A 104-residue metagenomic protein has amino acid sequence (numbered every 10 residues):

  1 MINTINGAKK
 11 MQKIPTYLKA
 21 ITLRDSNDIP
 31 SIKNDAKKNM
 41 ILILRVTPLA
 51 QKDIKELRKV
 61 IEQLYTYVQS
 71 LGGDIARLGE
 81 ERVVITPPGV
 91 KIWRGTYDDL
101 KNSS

Functional and structural regions predicted by a protein language model:
M1-K38: N-terminal intrinsically disordered, cationic/polar leader segments that include organellar targeting peptides
I2-N6, T66-S104: Helix-rich interaction surfaces within compact, conserved domain-sized segments that mediate assembly or partner
A8, D35, N39, Q63 (+1 more regions): Conserved, well-folded catalytic cores of nucleic-acid-processing and energy-transducing macromolecular machines
D25-D28, I32, D53-Q63, Y67: Helical mechanochemical/support elements of P-loop NTPase systems and associated helical scaffolds
A36, K59-Q63, L100-N102: Short, solvent-exposed amphipathic alpha-helical segments in soluble enzyme and RNA/protein-processing domains
M40-L42, E81: Core residues of folded domains in eukaryotic genome-function proteins
L44-Q51: Short hinge/gating elements
Q51-I54, W93: Short active-site-adjacent helix-start/loop capping segments
